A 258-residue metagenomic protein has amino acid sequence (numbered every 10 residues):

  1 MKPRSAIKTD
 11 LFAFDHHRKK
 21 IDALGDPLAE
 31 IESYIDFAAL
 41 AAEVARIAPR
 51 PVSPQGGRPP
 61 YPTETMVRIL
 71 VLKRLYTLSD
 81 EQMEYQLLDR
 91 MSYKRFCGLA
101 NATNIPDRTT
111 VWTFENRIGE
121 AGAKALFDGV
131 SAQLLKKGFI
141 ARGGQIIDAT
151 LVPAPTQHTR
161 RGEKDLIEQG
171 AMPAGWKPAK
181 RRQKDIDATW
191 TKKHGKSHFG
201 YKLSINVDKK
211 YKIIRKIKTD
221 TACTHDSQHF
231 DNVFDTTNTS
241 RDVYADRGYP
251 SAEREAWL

Functional and structural regions predicted by a protein language model:
M1-R46: Charged, often Cys/His-bearing segments associated with DNA-binding zinc-finger transcription factors
A29-V71, L75-Y76: Basic, short loop/linker segments at the boundary and entry of helix-turn-helix/winged-helix-like folds
G57-R58, L99-T103: A Lys/Arg-rich helix-loop hairpin that forms a DNA/phosphate-binding surface
P62-T63, Y85-L88, G98, P106-L258: Polybasic low-complexity intrinsically disordered regions
L72-L75, D89, Y93: Amphipathic alpha-helical interaction surfaces
M91-N101: Short, basic interhelical loop/turn and adjoining N-cap of the next helix at nucleic-acid- or acidic-partner-contacting
